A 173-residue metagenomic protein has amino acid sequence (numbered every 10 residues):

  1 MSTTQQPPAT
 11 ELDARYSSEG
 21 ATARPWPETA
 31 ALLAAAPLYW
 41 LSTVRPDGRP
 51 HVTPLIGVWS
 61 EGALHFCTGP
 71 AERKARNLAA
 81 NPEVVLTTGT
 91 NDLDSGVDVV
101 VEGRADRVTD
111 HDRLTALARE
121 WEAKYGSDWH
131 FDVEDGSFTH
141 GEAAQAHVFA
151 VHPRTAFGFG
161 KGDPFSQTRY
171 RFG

Functional and structural regions predicted by a protein language model:
M1-A23, V97-G173: Charged, gly/pro-rich active-site loop segments
D13-W40: Short, basic/aromatic recognition patches
W26, A71-E72: Structural motif corresponding to alpha-helix initiation and N-cap regions
T29, K74, R113-L117: Amphipathic alpha-helical interface surfaces
A30-A31, I56, R76, T139-G141: Short secondary-structure boundary/capping segments
L32-A35, S95, Q145: A short, polar/charged loop/turn motif at coil->beta-strand junctions and beta-hairpin connectors
L33-A34, A79-A80, E122: Alpha-helix boundary recognition
A36-P70, R76-L78, V84-T90, V97-V101: Short beta-strand segments
